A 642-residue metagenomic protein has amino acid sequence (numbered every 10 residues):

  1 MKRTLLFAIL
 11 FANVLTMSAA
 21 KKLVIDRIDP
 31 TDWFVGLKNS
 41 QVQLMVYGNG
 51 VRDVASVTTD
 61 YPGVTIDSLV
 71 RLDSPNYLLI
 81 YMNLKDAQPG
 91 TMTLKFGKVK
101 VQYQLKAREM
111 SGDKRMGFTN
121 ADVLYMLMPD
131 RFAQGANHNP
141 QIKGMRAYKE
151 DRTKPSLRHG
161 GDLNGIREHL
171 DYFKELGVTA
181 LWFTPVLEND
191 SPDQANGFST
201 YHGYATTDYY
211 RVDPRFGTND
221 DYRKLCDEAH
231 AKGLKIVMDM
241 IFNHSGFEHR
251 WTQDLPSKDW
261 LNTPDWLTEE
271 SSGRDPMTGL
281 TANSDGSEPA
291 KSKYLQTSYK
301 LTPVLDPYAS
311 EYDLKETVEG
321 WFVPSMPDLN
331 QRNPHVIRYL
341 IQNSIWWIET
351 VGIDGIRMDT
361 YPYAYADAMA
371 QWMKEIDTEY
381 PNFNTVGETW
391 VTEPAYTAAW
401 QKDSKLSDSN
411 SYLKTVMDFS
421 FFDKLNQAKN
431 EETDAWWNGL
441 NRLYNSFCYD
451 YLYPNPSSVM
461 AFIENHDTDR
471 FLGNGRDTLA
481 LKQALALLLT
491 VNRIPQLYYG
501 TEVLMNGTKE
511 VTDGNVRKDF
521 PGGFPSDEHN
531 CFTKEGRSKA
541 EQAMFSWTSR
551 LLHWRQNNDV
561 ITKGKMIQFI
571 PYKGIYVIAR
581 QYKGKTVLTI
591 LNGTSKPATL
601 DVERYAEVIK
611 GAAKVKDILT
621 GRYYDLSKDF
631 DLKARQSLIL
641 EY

Functional and structural regions predicted by a protein language model:
M1-D26: Bacterial Sec-dependent N-terminal signal peptides
A19-A20, V99, Q104-V123, K174 (+1 more regions): Carbohydrate-interacting/catalytic domains
A20-R52, A107-R108: Beta-strand/beta-sandwich contexts
L37-G97: Immunoglobulin-like IPT/TIG beta-sandwich domains and homologous Ig-like subdomains
Y125, L181-F183, I236-M238, I356 (+3 more regions): Hydrophobic faces of well-ordered beta-strands that scaffold small-molecule active sites in alpha/beta enzyme cores
A133-I345, T350, M369-T378, T389 (+4 more regions): Substrate-binding/active-site clefts of carbohydrate-active enzymes
H244, N343-I345, E349-P454, R476-T478 (+6 more regions): Active-site-proximal helices and loops of the catalytic beta/alpha 8
P454-R476: Active-site clefts of carbohydrate-active enzymes
